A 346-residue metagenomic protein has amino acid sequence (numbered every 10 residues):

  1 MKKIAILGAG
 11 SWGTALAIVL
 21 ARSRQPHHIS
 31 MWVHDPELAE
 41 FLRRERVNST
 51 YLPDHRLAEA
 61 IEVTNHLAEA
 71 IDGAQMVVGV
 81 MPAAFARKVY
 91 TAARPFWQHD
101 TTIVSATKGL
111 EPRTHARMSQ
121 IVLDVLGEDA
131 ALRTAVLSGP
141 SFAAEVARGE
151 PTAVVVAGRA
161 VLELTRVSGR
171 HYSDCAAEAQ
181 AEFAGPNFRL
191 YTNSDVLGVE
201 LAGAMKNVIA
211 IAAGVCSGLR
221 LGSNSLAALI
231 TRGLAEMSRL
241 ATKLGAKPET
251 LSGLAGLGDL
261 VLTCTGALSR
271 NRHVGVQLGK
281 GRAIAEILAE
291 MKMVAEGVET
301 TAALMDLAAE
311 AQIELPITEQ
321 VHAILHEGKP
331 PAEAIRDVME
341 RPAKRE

Functional and structural regions predicted by a protein language model:
M1-L52, E62-N65, A92: NAD(P)+-binding Rossmann beta1-loop-alpha1 motif at the extreme N-terminus of oxidoreductases
I6, G10, T14, P36 (+17 more regions): Electropositive phosphate-/nucleotide-binding environments in soluble metabolic enzymes
L57, V63-P151, R159-A160, S168 (+1 more regions): Rossmann-like NAD(P)(H) cofactor-binding subdomain of soluble oxidoreductases
D72-G73, M205, L257: Alpha-helix C-terminal capping/helix-to-coil transition sites in glycosyltransferase folds
F85, F96, I121, V125-R133 (+2 more regions): Internal alpha-helical scaffold of NAD(P)-dependent oxidoreductase catalytic cores
A213-S217, T242-S252, G256, L260-E346: NAD(P)-dependent Rossmann-like dehydrogenase/reductase catalytic/cofactor-binding core
